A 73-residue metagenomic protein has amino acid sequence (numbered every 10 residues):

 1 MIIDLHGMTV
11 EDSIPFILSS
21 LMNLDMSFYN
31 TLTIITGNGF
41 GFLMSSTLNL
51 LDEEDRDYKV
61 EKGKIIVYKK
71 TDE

Functional and structural regions predicted by a protein language model:
M1-E73: N-terminal targeting/trafficking signals and adjacent low-complexity tails
